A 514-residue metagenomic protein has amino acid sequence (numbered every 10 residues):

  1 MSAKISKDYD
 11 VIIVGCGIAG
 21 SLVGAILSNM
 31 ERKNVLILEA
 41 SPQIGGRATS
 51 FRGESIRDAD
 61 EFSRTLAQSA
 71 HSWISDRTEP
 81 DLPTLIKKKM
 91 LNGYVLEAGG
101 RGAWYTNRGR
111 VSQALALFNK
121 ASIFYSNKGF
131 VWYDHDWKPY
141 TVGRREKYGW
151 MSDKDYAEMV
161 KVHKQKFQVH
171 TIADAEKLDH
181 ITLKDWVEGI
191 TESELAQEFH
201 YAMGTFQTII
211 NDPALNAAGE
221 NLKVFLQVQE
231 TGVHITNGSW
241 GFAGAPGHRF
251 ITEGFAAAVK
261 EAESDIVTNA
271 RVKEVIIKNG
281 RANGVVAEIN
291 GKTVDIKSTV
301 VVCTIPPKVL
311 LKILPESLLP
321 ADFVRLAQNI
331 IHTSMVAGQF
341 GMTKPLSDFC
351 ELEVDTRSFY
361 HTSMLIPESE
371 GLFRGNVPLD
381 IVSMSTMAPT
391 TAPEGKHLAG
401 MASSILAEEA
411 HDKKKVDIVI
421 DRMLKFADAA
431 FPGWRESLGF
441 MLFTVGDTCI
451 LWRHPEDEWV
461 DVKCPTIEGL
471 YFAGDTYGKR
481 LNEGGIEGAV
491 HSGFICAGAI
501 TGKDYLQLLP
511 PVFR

Functional and structural regions predicted by a protein language model:
K4, R374-R514: Conserved flavin/dinucleotide-binding core of flavoenzymes
S6-K7, R271-E394: Mid-domain catalytic core of redox enzymes that form a hydrophobic substrate pocket/lid adjacent to a catalytic redox
Y9-I37: N-terminal Rossmann-like FAD-binding beta1-loop-alpha1 element of flavoenzymes
V14, I123, V302-T304: Redox-cofactor binding/interface segments in oxidoreductases and associated redox assembly factors
S28-K88: Glycine-rich FAD pyrophosphate-binding loop
E61, T65, K87-A173: Dinucleotide-binding Rossmann-like beta1-alpha1 core, especially the glycine-rich loop that anchors the ADP
V131, D136-K138, G143-V228: Rossmann-like flavin
Q229-K292, T299: Helical element adjacent to the flavin cofactor pocket in flavoenzyme catalytic cores
